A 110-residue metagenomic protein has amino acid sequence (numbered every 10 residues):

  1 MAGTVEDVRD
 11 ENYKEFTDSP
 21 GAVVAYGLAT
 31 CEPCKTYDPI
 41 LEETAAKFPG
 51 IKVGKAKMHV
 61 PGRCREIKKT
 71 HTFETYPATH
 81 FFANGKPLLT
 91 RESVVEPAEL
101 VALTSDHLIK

Functional and structural regions predicted by a protein language model:
M1-E15: N-terminal "domain-start" segment that seeds a small globular fold
V5-R9, Y26-L28, D38, E42-R65: Thiol-based oxidoreductase modules, predominantly thioredoxin-like and allied folds used for disulfide exchange
E15, E66-H71: Short amphipathic alpha-helix with an adjacent loop that forms part of the alpha/beta core around
T17-A29: Short active-site neighborhood of thiol/selenol oxidoreductases, capturing the structured segment around
C31-C34: Short cysteine clusters
T36-Y37, E96: Residues at alpha-helix caps and immediate loop-helix transition turns in enzyme cores, especially N- and C-cap
E74-K110: Non-catalytic, surface beta->alpha helical segment in thiol-disulfide oxidoreductase systems
